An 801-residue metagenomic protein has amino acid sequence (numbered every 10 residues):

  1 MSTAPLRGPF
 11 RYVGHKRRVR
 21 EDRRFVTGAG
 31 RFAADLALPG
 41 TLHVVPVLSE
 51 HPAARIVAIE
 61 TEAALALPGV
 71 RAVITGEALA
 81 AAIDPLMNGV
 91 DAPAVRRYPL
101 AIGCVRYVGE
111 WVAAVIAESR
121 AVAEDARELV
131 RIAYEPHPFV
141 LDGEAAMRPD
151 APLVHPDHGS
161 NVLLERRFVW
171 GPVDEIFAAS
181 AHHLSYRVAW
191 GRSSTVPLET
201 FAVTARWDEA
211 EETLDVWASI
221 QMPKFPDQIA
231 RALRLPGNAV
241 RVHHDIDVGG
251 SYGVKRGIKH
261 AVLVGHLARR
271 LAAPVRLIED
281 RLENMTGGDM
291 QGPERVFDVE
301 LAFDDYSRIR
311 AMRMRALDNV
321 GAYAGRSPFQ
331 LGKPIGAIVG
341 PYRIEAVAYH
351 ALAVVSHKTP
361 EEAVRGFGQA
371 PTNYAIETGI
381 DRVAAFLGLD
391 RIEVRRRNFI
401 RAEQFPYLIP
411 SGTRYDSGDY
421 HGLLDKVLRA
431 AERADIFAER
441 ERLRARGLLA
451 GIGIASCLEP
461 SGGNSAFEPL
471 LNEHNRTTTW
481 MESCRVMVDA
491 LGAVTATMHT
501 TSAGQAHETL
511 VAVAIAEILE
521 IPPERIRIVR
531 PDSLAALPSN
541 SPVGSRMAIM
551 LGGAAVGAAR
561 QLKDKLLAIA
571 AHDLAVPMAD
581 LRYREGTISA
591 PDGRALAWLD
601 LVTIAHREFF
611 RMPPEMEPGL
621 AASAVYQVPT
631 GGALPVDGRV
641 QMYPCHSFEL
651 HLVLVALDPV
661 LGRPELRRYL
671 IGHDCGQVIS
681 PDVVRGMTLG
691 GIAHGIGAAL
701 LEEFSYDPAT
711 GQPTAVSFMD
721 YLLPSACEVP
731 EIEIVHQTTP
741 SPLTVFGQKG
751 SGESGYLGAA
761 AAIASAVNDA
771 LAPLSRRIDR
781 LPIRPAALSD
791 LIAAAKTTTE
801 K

Functional and structural regions predicted by a protein language model:
M1-L164, H183-Y186: Flexible, low-hydrophobicity surface segments
H15, E21-R24, G89-V90, V95 (+6 more regions): Glycine-rich loop/linker segments at domain edges
R23-R24, E128-H137, P223, D227 (+7 more regions): Extended active-site and interfacial segments that coordinate phosphate-rich ligands in large catalytic machineries
G76-E77, R234-A239, R269-V275, D305 (+3 more regions): C-terminal catalytic domains of large/alpha subunits in multi-subunit enzymes
I83-N88, A126-L129, P226-I229, Y252-G257 (+11 more regions): Short acidic, glycine/serine/threonine-rich loops at helix termini
I102, E199-T204, V296, G451 (+4 more regions): Short glycine-rich loop/turn motifs
P172-L233, G336, A455-A493, M498 (+2 more regions): Conserved beta-alpha junction segments in alpha/beta enzyme cores
R241, I246-A272, R276-I278, H507-I515: Thiamine diphosphate
